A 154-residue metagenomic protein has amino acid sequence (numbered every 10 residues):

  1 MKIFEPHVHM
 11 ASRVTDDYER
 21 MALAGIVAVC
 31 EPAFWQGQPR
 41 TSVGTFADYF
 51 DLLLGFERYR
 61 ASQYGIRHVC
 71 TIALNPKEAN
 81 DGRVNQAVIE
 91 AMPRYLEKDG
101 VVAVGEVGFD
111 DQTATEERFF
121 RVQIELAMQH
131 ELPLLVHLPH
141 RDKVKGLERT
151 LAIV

Functional and structural regions predicted by a protein language model:
M1-V154: Mid-domain alpha/beta scaffold segments of enzyme catalytic cores
